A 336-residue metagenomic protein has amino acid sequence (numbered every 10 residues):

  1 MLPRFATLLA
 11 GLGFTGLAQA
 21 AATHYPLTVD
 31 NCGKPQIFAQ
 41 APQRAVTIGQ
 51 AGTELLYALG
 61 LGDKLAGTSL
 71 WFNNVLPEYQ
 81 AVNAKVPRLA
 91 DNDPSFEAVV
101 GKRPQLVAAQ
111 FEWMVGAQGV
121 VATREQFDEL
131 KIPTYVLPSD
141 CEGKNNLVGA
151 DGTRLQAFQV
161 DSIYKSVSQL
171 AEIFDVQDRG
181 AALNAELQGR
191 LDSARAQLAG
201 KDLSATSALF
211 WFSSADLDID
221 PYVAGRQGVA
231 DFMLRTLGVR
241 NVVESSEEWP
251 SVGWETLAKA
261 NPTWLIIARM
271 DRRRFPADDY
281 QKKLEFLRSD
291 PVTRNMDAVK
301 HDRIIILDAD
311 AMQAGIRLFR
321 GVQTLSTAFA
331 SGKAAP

Functional and structural regions predicted by a protein language model:
M1-T7: Bacterial N-terminal signal peptides that target proteins for export
F5, F14-E54, Q156, E172-W211 (+1 more regions): Bacterial Sec-exported substrate-binding components of ABC uptake systems
V29-G33, P87-E97, D140, S246-W254: Short helix-initiation/N-cap motifs at beta->coil->alpha
R44-A117, R273: A short, structured surface patch at a secondary-structure boundary
A51-E54, W71-N74, L106-V107, E112-A117 (+6 more regions): Solvent-exposed loop/turn segments at secondary-structure junctions within structured extracellular/periplasmic domains
N73-N74, K85, D220-W249: Alpha-helical, coiled-coil/dimerization segments enriched in small aliphatic residues
M114-A122, I132-Q169, K201-V229: Extracytoplasmic ligand-binding site segments that recognize negatively charged/polar headgroups
A157-S162, S166, I267-P336: Structured C-terminal subdomain patch of bacterial secreted/periplasmic proteins
